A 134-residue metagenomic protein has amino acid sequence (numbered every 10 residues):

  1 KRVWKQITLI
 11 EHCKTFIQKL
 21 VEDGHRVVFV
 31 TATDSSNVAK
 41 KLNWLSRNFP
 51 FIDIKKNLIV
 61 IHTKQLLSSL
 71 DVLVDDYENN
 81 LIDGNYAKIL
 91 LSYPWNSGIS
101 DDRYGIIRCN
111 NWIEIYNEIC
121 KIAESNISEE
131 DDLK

Functional and structural regions predicted by a protein language model:
R2-V28, S36-A39: Short, acidic loop-to-helix structural element flanking the phosphoryl-transfer center in phosphate-processing enzymes
Q18-V21, L42, S46, N85 (+1 more regions): Class I S-adenosyl-L-methionine
V30-D83: Substrate-recognition "cap/lid" segment bordering the active-site pocket of phosphatases
V72-N111: Acidic, Mg2+-coordinating phosphoryl-transfer loop and its flanking beta/alpha structural elements, shared across
N96-K134: Charged phosphate-binding loop/patch that engages nucleotide di/tri-phosphates or the phosphate backbone of nucleic
